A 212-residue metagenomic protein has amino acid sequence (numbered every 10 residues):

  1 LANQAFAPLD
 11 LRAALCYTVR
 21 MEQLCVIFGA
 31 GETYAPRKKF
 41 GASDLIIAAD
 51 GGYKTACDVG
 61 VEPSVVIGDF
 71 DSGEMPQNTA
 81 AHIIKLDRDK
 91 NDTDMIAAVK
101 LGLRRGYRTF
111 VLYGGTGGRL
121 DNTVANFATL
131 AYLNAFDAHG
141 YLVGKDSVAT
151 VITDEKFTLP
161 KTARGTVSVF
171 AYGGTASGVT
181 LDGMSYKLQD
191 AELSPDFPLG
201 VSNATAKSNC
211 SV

Functional and structural regions predicted by a protein language model:
M21-N78: N-terminal beta-strand-loop-alpha-helix module at the start of alpha/beta ligand-binding or catalytic domains
I83-R105: Short phosphate-binding loop-to-helix
L120-A131: Short Gly/Thr/Asp-enriched flexible loops that form oxyanion-binding sites at enzyme active sites
Y132-A149: Short, acidic/small-residue loops that bind anionic groups at enzyme active sites
S147, I152-V212: Long, charged alpha-helical interface segments
